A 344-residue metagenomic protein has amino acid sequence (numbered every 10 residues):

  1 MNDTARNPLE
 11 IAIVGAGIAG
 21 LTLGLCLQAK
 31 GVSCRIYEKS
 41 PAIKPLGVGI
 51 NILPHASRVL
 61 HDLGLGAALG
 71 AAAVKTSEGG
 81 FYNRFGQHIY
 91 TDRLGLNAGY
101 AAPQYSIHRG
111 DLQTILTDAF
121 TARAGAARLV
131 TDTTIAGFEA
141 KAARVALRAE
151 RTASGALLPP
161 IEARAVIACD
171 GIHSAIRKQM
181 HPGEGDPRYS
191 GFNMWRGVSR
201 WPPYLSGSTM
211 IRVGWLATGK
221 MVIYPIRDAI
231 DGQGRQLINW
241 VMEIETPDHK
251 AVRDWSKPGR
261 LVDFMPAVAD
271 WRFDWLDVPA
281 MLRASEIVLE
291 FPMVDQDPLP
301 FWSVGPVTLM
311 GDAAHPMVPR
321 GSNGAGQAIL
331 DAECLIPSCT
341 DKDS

Functional and structural regions predicted by a protein language model:
N2-I11, Q28, L53-H181, G185-V198 (+2 more regions): Conserved N-terminal helical subregion
A12-G31, R35-S40, I167-A168, W195 (+3 more regions): Conserved mid-domain beta->alpha element of the FAD-binding
P41-V59: Conserved N-terminal glycine-rich FAD pyrophosphate-binding loop of Rossmann-like flavoproteins
K44-P45, F138, I176-R177, M317-P319: Conserved protein kinase catalytic core
F192-D228, R253: Flavin-dependent oxidoreductases
G207, P225-I238, I244-G321: FAD/FMN-dependent oxidoreductases across multiple families
